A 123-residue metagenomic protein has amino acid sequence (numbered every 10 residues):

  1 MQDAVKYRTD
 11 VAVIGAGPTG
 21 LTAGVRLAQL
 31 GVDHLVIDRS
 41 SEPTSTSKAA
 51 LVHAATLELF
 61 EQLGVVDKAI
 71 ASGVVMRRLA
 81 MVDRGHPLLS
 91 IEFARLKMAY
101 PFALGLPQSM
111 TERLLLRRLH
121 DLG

Functional and structural regions predicted by a protein language model:
M1-A4: Basic/polar N-terminal segments that are highly enriched at the extreme N-terminus, encompassing both cleavable
K6-V36: N-terminal Rossmann-like FAD-binding beta1-loop-alpha1 element of flavoenzymes
D10-G15, T44-S45, A80: Short, flexible coil/turn micro-motifs enriched in small/turn-prone residues
L21, P43-T44: Catalytic P-loop NTPase motifs of RecA-like helicase/translocase cores
S45-K48, V52-L122: Active-site-adjacent segment of FAD-dependent monooxygenases/related oxidoreductases
